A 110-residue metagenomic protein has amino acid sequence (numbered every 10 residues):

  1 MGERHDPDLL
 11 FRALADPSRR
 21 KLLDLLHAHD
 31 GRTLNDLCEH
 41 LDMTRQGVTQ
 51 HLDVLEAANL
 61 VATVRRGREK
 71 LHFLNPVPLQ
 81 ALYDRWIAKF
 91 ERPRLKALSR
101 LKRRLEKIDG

Functional and structural regions predicted by a protein language model:
M1-D6, H27-A28, Q80-G110: Amphipathic alpha-helical dimerization/coiled-coil segments that flank or bridge DNA-binding/regulatory modules
G2-T44, A57, E69-A81, R85: N-terminal helix-turn-helix DNA-binding core of bacterial DNA-binding proteins
L9, M43, T49-Q50, K96: Alpha-helical macromolecular-interaction surfaces
D24, T49-D53: Base-recognition residues in the alpha-helical recognition helix of bacterial helix-turn-helix
C38, D53, D109-G110: Sparse recognition of residues in long alpha-helices and their boundaries
